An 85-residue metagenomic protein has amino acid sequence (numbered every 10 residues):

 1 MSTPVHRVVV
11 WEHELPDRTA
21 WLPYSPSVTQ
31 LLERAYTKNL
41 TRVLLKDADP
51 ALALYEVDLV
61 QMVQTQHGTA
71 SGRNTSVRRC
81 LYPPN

Functional and structural regions predicted by a protein language model:
M1-N85: Eukaryote-biased intrinsically disordered, low-complexity acidic regions enriched in Ser/Thr/Pro
